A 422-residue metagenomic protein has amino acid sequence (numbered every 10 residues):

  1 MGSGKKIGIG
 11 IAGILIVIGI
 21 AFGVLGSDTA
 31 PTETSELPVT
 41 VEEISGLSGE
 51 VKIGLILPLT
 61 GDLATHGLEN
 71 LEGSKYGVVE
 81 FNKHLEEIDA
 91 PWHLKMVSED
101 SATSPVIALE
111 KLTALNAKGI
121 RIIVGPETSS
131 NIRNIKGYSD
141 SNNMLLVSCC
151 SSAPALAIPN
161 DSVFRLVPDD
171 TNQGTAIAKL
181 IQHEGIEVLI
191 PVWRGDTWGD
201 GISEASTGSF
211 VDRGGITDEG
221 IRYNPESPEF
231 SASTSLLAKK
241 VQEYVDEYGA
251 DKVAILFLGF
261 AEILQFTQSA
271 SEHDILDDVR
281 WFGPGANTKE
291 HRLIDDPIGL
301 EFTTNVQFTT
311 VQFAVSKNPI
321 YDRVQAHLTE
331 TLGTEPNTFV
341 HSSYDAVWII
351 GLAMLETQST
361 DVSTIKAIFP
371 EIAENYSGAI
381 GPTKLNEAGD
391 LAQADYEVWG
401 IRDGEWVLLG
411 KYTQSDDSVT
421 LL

Functional and structural regions predicted by a protein language model:
M1-V39, L422: Secretory targeting signatures
L37-E42, T65-E72, H84-N160, L166 (+3 more regions): Beta-alpha junction/loop-to-helix N-cap segments that form part of ligand/metal-binding clefts
V41-K75, E99-P105, G195-G199, P336-H341: Extracytoplasmic "Venus flytrap"
L55, L115-S129, V147-C149, L189-W193 (+5 more regions): Periplasmic-binding protein-like
H66-H84, I107, Q173, T197-I216 (+1 more regions): Short, solvent-exposed amphipathic alpha-helices that sit in or adjacent to ligand/effector-binding or catalytic
A153-A155, N160-E272, A314-P319, R323: Extracellular/periplasmic Venus flytrap/periplasmic-binding protein
T267-Y344, L355, L409, D416-T420: Extracellular/periplasmic periplasmic-binding protein-like sensory domains
H327-V340, G351-L408, L421: Segments of small-molecule ligand-sensing domains
